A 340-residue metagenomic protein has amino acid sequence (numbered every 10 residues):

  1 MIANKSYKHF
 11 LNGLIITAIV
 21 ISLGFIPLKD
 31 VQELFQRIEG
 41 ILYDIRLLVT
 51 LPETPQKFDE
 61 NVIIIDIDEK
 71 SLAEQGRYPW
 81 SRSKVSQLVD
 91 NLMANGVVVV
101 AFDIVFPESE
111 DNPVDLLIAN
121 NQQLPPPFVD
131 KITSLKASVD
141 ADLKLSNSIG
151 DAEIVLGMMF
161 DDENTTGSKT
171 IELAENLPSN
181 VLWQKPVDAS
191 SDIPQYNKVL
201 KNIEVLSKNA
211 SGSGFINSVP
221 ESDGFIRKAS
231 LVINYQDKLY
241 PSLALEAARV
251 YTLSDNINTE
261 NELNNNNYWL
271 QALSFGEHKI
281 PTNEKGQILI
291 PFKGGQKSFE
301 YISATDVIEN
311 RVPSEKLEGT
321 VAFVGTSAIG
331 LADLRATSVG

Functional and structural regions predicted by a protein language model:
I2-H278, N283, S314-G340: Non-transmembrane functional regions of envelope-associated proteins
P281-I302: Active-site Gly/Thr loop motif
Y301-K316: N-terminal domain-start motif of subtilase-like serine proteases
